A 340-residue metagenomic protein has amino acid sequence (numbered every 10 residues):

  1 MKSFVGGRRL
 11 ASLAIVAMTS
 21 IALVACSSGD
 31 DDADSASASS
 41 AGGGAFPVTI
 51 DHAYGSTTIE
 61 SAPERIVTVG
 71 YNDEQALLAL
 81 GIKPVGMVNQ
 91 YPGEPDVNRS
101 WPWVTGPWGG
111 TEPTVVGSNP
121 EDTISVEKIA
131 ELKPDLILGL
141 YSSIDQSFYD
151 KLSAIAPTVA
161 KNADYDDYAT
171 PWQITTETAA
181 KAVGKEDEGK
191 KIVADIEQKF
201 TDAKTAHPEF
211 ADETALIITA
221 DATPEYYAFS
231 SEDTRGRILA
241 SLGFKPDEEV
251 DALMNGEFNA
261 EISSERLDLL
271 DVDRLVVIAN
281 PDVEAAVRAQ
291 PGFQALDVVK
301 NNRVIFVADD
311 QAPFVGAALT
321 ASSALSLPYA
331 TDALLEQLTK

Functional and structural regions predicted by a protein language model:
M1-A14: Bacterial N-terminal signal peptides that target proteins for export
I21-A25: C-terminal motif of bacterial Sec signal peptides marking the signal peptidase cleavage site
S27-D30: Bacterial signal peptide processing site
S56, K151-A222, T320-K340: Extracytoplasmic substrate-binding proteins
E74-K128: A short, structured surface patch at a secondary-structure boundary
I129, K133-G139, P157, L267 (+1 more regions): Proline-aspartate-enriched helix->loop->beta-strand connector
F229-F258: Alpha-helical, coiled-coil/dimerization segments enriched in small aliphatic residues
L270-K340: Structured C-terminal subdomain patch of bacterial secreted/periplasmic proteins
